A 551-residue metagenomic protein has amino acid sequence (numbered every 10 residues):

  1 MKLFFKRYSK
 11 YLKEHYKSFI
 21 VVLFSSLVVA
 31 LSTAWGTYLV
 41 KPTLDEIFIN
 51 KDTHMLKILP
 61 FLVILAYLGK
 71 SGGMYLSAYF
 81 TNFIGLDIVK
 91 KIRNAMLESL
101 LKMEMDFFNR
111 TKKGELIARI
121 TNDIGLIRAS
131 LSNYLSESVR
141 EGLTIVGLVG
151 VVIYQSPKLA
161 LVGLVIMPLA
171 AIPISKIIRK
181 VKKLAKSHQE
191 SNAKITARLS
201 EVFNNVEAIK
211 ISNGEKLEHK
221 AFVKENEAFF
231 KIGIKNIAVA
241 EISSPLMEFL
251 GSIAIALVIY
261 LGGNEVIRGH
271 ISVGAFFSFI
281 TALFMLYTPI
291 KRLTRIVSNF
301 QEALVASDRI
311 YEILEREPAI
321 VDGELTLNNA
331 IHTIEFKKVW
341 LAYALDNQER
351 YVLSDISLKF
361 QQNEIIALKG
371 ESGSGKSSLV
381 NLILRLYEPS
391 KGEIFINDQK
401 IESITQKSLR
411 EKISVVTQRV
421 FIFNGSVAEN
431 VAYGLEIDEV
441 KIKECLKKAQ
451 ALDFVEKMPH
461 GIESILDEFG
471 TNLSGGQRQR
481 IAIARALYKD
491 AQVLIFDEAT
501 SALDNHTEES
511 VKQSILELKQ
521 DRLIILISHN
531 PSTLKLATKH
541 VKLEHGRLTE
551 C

Functional and structural regions predicted by a protein language model:
M1, F24-S25, V29-K41, D45 (+11 more regions): Juxtamembrane helix-loop junctions of ABC transporter transmembrane domains
M1-T33, F48-L62, S77-T81, G85 (+11 more regions): Membrane-integrated ABC transporters
E14, S18-V29, F61-G69, N133-S187 (+2 more regions): Transmembrane helices of ABC transporter permease
I49-M55, F61, V151-V165, K235 (+1 more regions): Helix-loop-helix
L100, F222, I310, F336-K338: Conserved catalytic Walker-motif region of ABC-type ATPase nucleotide-binding domains
M105-D106, N122-L131, L135, V139 (+8 more regions): An intracellular "coupling" helix at the cytosolic face of ABC transporter transmembrane type-1 domains
E317-N329: Pre-NBD coupling/linker segments of ABC/ABC-like ATPases
A330-C551: ABC-type nucleotide-binding domain
